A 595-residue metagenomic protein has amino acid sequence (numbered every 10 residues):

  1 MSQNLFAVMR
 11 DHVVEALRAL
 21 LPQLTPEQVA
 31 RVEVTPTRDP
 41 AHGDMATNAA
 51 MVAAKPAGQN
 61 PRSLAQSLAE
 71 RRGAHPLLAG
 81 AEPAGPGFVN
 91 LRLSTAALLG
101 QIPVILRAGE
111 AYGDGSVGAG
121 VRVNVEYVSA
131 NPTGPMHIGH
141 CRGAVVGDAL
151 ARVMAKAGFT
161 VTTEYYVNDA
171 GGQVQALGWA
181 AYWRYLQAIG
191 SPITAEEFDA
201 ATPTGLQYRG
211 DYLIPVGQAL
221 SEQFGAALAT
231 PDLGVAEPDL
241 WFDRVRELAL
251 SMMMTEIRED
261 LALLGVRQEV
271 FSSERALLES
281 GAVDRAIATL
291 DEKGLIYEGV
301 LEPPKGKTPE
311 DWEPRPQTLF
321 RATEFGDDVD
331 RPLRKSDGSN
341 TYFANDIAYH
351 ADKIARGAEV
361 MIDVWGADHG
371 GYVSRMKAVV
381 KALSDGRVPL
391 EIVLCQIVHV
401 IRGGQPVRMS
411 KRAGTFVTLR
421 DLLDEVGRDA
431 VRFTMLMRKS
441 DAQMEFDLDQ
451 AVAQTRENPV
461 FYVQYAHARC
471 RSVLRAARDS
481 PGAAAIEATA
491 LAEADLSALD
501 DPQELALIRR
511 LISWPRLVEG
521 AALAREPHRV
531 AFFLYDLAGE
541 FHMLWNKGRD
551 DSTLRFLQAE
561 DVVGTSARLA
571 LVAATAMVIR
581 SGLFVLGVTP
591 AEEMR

Functional and structural regions predicted by a protein language model:
M1-L99, E110, D114-R595: Non-catalytic interaction-recognition regions
G100-I105: Short, charged, solvent-exposed linker or helix-capping segments at domain edges/interfaces that act as flexible hinges
